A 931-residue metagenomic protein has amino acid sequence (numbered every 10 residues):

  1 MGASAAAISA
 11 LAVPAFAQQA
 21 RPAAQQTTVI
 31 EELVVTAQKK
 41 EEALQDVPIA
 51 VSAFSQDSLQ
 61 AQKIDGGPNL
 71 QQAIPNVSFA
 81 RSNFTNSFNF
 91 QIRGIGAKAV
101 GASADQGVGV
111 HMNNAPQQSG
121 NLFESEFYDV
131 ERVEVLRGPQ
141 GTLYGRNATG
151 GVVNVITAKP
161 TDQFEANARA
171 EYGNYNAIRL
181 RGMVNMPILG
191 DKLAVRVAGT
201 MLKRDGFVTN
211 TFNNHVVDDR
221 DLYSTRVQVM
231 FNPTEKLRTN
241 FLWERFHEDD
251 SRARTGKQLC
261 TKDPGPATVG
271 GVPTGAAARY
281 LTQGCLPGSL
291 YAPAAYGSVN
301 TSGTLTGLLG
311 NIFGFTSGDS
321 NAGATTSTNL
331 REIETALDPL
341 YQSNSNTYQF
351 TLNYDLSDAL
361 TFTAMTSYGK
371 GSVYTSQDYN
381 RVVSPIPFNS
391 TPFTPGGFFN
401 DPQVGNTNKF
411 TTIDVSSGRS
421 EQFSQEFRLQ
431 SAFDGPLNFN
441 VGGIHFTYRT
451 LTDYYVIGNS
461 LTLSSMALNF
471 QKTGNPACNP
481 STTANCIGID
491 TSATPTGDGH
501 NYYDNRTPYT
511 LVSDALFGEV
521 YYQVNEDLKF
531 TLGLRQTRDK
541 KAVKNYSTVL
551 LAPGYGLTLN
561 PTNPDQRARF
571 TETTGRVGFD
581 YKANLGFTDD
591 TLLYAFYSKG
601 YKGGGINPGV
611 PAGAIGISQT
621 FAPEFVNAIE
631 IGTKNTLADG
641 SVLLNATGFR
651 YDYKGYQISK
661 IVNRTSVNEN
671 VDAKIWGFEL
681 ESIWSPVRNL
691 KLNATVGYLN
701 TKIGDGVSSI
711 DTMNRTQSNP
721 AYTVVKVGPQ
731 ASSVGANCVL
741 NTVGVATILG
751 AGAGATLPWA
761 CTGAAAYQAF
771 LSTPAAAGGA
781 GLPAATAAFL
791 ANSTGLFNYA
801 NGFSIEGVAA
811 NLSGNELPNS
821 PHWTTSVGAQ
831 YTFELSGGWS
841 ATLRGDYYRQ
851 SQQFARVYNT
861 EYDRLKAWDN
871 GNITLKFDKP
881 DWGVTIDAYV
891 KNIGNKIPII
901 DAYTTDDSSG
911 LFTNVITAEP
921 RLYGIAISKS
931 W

Functional and structural regions predicted by a protein language model:
V29-Q163, I631: Acidic, small-polar-rich N-terminal luminal/periplasmic segments of exported/outer-membrane proteins
E31, V456-N459, L463, T701 (+2 more regions): C-terminal beta-signal and adjacent terminal beta-strands/loops of Gram-negative outer-membrane beta-barrel proteins
D105-G107, S119, Y128-R137, T142-T225 (+5 more regions): Outer-membrane beta-barrel translocator/receptor signature
N154, T161-Q163, R169-E171, P187-C285 (+6 more regions): Periplasmic-side early beta-strands and strand-to-turn transitions of outer-membrane beta-barrels
M230-N232, L429-A432, N438, G442-F446 (+2 more regions): Structural signature of Gram-negative outer-membrane beta-barrels, strongest in the C-terminal barrel of TonB-dependent
T239, W243-G318, V373-G396, R449-C486 (+3 more regions): A surface-exposed, glycine/aromatic-enriched loop/edge motif typical of exported proteins
T351-S357, T361-S367, V373-Q377, K582 (+5 more regions): Membrane-embedded beta-barrel scaffold of Gram-negative outer-membrane proteins
D527-F530, R650-D652, E669-V857, A926-S930: Gram-negative outer-membrane beta-barrel transporters
